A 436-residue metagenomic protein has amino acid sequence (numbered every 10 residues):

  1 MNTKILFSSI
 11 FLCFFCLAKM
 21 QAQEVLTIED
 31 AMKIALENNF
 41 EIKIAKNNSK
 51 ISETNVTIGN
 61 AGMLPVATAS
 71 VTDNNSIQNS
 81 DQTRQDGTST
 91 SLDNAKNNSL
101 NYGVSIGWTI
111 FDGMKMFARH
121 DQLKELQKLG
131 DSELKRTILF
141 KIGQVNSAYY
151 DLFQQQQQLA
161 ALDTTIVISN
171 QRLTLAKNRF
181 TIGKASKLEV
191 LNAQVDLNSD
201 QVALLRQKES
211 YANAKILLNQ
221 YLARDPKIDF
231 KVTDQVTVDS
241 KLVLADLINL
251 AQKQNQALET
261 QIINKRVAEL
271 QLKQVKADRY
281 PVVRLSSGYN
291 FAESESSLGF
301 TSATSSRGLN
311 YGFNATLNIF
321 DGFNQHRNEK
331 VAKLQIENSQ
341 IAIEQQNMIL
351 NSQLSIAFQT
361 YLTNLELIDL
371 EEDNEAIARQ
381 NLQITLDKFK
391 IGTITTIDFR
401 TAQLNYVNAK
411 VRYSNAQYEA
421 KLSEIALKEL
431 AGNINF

Functional and structural regions predicted by a protein language model:
M1-I28, N435-F436: Bacterial Sec-dependent N-terminal signal peptides
L6, Q21, M32, R412-F436: Acidic, low-complexity, intrinsically disordered peripheral segments
A22-T68, T72, Q78, P226-R266 (+3 more regions): Bacterial Sec-pathway N-terminal export signals of envelope proteins
Q23, S70-W108, V232-K241, K273 (+2 more regions): Small/polar, glycine/serine/threonine/aspartate-rich low-complexity segments that form flexible
D30, T137-Q252, T360, N364 (+2 more regions): Periplasmic alpha-helical coiled-coil/stalk elements that build and connect Gram-negative outer-membrane
K43-N47, N60-A61, K96, I110-I138 (+7 more regions): Sec/SRP-type N-terminal targeting helices
Q158-F180, R206-L217, A342, S355 (+3 more regions): Extended, amphipathic, non-transmembrane alpha-helical segments
F180-K184, F389-T393, L430: A short glycine-centered flexible hinge/capping loop motif at secondary-structure junctions
